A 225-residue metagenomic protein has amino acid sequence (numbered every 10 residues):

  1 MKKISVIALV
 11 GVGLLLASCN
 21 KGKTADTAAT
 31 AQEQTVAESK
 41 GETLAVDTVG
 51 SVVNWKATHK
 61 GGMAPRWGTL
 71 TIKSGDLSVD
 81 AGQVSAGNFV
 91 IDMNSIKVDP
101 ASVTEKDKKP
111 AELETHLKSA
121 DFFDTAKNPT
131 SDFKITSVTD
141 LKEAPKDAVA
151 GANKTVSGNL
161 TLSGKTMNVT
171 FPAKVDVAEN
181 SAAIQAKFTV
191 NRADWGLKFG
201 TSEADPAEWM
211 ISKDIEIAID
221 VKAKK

Functional and structural regions predicted by a protein language model:
M1-A17: Sec-dependent bacterial lipoprotein signal peptides
C19-K225: Low-complexity, acidic/polar, glycine-enriched regions of mature
